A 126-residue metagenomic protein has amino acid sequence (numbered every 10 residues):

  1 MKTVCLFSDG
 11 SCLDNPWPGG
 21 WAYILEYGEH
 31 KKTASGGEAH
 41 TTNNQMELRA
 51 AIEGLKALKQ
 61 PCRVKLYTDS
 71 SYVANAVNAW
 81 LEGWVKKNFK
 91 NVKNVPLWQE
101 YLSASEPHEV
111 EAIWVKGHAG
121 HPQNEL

Functional and structural regions predicted by a protein language model:
M1: A short acidic-Thr-Gly-centered motif at the start of a beta-strand
V4, S8-P18, I52-L126: RNase H catalytic domain
W17-G19, A34-S35: Short, glycine/acidic-enriched capping/hinge loops at junctions between secondary-structure elements
G19-Y27: Short beta-strand scaffold segments in enzyme catalytic cores
G28-M46: A short, polar/acidic, helix/strand-boundary loop motif
H30-T33, L48-R49, F89-K93: Glycine-rich loops and low-complexity Gly/Arg-rich segments that provide flexible linkers or classic glycine-based
Q45, R49-E53: Short amphipathic alpha-helical face segments that pack within enzyme cores and frequently flank/anchor catalytic
